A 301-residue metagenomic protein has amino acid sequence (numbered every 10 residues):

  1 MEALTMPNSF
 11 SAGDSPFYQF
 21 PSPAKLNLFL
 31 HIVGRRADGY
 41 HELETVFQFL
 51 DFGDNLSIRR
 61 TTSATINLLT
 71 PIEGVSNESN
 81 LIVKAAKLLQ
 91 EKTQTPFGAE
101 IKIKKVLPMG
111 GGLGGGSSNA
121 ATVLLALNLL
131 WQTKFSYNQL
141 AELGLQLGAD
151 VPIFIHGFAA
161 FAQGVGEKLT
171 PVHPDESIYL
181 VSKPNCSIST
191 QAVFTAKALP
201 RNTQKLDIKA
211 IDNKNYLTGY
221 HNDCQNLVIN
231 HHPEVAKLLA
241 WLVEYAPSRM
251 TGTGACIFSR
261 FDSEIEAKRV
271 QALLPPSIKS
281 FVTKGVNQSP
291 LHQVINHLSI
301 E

Functional and structural regions predicted by a protein language model:
E2-G110, L129-N138, V165, H173 (+1 more regions): ATP-binding N-lobe of GHMP and related small-molecule kinases
T5, V83-G98, L125, T218-K237 (+1 more regions): A short, flexible low-complexity segment enriched in Lys/Arg and Gly/Pro that occurs in N-terminal basic tails
L28, L56-I58, I82, G116 (+4 more regions): Residue-level signal for inorganic ion chemistry
F49, L145-Q146, I153-I155, T170-D175 (+1 more regions): Solvent-exposed alpha-helices and their adjacent loops that cap or buttress functional pockets in soluble metabolic
T62-V75, L145, D212-H221: Short, basic/glycine-rich phosphate-binding loops at helix/coil junctions that contact nucleotide phosphates
G98, L124-F161: Contiguous, small/hydrophobic- and glycine-enriched helical/loop subdomains that border and often "cap" functional
K102-W131, P247-F261: Glycine/serine-rich anion-binding loops at beta->alpha junctions that coordinate negatively charged ligand groups
H156, A160-P247, R260-E301: Conserved, helical-rich catalytic subdomain that frames metal- and/or nucleotide-binding sites in enzyme alpha/beta
